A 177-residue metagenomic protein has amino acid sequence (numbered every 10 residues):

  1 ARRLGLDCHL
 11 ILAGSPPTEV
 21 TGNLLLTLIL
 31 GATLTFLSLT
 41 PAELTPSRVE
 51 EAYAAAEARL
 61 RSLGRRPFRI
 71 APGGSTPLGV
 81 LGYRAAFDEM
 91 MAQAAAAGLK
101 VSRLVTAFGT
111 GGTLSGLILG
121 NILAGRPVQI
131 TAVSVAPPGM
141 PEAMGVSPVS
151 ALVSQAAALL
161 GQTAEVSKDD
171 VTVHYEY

Functional and structural regions predicted by a protein language model:
A1-D7, I118-G125: Alpha-helix C-terminal capping segments
R2-R3, V20, T110-L117: Short glycine/serine/threonine-rich phosphate/pyrophosphate-binding segments that cradle anionic phosphate groups
A13-A97, A164-Y177: Small/polar-residue-rich loop-to-helix segments that shape phosphate-bearing ligand pockets
G98-R103: Short helix-loop-beta connector
L104-T110: Active-site nucleophile and cofactor-binding loops and adjacent substrate-binding regions of central metabolic enzymes
P127-Y177: Active-site/ligand-binding loops adjacent to catalytic centers
